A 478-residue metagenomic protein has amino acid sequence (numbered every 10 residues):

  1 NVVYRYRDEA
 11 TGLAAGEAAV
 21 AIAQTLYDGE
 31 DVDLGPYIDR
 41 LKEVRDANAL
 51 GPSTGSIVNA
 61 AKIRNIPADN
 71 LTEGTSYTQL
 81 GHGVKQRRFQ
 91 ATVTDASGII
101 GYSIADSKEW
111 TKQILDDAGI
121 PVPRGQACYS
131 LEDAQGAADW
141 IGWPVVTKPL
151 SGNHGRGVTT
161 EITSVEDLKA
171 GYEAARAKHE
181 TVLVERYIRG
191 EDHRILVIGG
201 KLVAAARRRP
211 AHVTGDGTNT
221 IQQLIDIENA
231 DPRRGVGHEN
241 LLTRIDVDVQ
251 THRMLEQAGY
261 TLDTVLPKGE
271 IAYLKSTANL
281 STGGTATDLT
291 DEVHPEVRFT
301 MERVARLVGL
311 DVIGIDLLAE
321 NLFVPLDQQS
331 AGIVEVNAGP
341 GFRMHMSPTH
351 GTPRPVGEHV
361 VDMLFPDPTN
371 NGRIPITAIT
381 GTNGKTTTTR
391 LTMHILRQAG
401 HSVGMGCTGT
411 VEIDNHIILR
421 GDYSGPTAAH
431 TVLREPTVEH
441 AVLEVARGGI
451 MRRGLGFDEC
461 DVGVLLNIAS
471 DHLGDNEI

Functional and structural regions predicted by a protein language model:
N1-K62, K201-A204, R209-Q223, Q250 (+2 more regions): ATP-dependent carboxylate activation and anion-phosphoryl transfer catalytic cores that bind Mg-ATP to form
V3-W140, N153: Conserved N-proximal alpha/beta basic substrate-recognition cap immediately N-terminal to, or forming the N-lobe
A61, D316, G406, E444 (+1 more regions): Residue-level signal for inorganic ion chemistry
R87-D246, P295: Active-site nucleotide/adenylate-binding loops and adjacent lid/helix of ATP-dependent enzymes
F89-A96, D116-A118, M405-H416, D461-D475: Gly-rich Lys/Arg/Thr-decorated short loops/hinges at beta-loop-alpha junctions or inter-strand turns that position
L224-G284: Extended, charge-rich helix/loop segments that form flexible, surface "patches" used to engage negatively charged
D367-D414: Walker A (P-loop) phosphate-binding motif
I417-I478: Flexible active-site lid/hinge loop adjacent to a nucleotide/diphosphate and Mg2+-phosphate binding pocket
